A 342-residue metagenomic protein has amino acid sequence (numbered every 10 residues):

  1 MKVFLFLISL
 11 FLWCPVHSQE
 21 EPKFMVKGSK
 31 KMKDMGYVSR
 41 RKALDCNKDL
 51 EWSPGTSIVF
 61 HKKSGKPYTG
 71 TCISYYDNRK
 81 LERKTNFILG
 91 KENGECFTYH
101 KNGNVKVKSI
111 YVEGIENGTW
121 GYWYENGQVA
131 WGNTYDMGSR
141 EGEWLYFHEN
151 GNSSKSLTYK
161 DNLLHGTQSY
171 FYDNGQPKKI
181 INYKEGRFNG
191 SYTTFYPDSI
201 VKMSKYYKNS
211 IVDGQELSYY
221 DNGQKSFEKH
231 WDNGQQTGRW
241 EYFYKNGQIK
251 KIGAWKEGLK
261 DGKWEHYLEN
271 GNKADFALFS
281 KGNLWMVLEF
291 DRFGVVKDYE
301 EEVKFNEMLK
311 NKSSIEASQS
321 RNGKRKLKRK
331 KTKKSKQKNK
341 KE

Functional and structural regions predicted by a protein language model:
M1-P22: Bacterial Sec-dependent N-terminal signal peptides
H17-E342: Glycine/tyrosine- and acidic-biased, solvent-exposed loop/turn segments at the edges of beta-strands
